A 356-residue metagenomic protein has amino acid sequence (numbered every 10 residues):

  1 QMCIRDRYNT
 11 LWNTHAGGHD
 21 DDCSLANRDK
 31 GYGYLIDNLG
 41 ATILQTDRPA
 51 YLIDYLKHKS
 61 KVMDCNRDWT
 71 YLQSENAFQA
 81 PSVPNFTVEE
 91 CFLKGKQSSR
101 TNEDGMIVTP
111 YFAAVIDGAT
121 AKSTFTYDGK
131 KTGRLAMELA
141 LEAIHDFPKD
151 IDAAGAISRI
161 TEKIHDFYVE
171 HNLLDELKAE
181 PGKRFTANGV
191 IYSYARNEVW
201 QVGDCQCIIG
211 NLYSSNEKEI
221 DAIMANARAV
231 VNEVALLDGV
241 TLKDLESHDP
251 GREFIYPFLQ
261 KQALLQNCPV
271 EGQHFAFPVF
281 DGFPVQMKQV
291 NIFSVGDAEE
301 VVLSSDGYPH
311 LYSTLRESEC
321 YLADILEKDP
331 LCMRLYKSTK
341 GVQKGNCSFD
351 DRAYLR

Functional and structural regions predicted by a protein language model:
M2-I4: Short, small-residue-biased leader/transition segments that mark boundaries at the very start of proteins
D6-T10, T42-T46: Hydrophobic faces of well-ordered beta-strands that scaffold small-molecule active sites in alpha/beta enzyme cores
W12-T14, A50: Active-site-proximal loop/turn and secondary-structure-junction residues that shape catalytic pockets, frequently
T14-A26: Active-site mouth loops of central-metabolism enzymes
L35, R48: Conserved, mostly hydrophobic/aromatic
N38-L39: Structural motif
P49-Q73: C-terminal helical cap(s) of enzyme catalytic domains, especially alpha/beta-barrels
F78-R356: PP2C/PPM-type serine/threonine phosphatase catalytic domain
